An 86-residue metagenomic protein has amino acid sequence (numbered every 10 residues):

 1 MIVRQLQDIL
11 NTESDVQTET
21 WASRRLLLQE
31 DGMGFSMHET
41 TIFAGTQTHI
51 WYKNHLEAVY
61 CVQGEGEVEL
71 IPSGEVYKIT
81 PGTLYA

Functional and structural regions predicted by a protein language model:
M1-G34: A short, N-terminal "cap"/entry segment at the start of jelly-roll beta-barrel domains of the cupin/DSBH fold
L10-T12, T41-I42, E75: Alpha-helical interaction segments
S23, S36-N54: Conserved short histidine dyad/triad with adjacent acidic residue
L27, H38-T41, A58, T83: Hydrophobic/aromatic beta-strand elements that line small-molecule binding cavities or substrate pockets in beta-rich
E30, T41-T46, V62-Q63: Generic secondary-structure microfeatures
Q47, W51-T83: A short beta-strand-loop-beta hairpin characteristic of the jelly-roll/cupin
